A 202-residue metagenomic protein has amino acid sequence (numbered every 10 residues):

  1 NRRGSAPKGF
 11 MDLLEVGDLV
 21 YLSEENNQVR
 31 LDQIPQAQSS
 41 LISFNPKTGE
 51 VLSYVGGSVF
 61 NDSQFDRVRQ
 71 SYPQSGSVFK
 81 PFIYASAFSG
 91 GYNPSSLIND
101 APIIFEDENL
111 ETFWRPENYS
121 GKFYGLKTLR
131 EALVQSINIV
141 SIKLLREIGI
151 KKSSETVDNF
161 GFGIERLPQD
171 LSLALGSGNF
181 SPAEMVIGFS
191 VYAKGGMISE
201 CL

Functional and structural regions predicted by a protein language model:
G4-N45, R130-L133, L145-R146: Beta-lactamase-like hydrolase cores
P7-F10, I42, Y72, S77 (+5 more regions): Hydrophobic alpha-helical scaffolding
D32-N61, F160: A short, well-structured edge-of-sheet supersecondary motif
K47, Y92-S153, K194, I198: Conserved catalytic neighborhood of penicillin-recognizing serine enzymes
T48-G49, R69-D100, A132, G188-Y192: Active-site SXXK
F60-S71: A short, polar/charged loop-to-alpha-helix boundary motif
I148-E165: Short, charged, amphipathic alpha-helices and their helix-cap/turn boundaries
F160-L202: Active-site-proximal helix/loop microenvironment of the serine DD-peptidase/beta-lactamase transpeptidase fold
